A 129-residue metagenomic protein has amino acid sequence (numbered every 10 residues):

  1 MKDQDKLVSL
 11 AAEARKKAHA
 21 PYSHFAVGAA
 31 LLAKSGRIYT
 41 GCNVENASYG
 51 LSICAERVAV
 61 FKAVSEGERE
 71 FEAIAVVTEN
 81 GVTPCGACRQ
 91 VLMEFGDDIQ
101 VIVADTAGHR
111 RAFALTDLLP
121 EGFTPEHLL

Functional and structural regions predicted by a protein language model:
M1, A20, S48-Y49: Short, surface-exposed loop/turn motifs that are enriched in glycine and acidic residues and include a nearby proline
M1-S9, R69, T106-G108: Short, compositionally biased leader-like segments
D5-A20: Short, basic/aromatic recognition patches
L10-E13, A29, E72, G86: Residue-level detector of intrinsically disordered, flexible termini and proteolytic processing junctions
Y22-H24, C85: Short solvent-exposed loop/turn micro-motifs enriched in small/polar/acidic residues
A26-A33: Short beta-strand scaffold segments in enzyme catalytic cores
T40-H127: Zn2+-dependent cytidine deaminase-like catalytic core
